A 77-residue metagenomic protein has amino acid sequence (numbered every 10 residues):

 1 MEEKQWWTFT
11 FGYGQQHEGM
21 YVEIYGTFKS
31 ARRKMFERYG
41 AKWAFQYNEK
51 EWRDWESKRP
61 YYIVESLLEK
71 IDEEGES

Functional and structural regions predicted by a protein language model:
E2-G19: Short aromatic-glycine-(Arg/Gly/Cys) micro-motifs in beta-strand/loop hairpins
T10-G12, K29, E73: Serine/threonine-rich, low-complexity intrinsically disordered segments
Q16-S30: A short, exposed loop/beta-hairpin motif centered on an aromatic-Gly-Thr core
G26-F28, R32, W52, V64: A general, composition-driven signal for non-globular sequence regions
R38-S77: Short, mixed-charge low-complexity intrinsically disordered segments
